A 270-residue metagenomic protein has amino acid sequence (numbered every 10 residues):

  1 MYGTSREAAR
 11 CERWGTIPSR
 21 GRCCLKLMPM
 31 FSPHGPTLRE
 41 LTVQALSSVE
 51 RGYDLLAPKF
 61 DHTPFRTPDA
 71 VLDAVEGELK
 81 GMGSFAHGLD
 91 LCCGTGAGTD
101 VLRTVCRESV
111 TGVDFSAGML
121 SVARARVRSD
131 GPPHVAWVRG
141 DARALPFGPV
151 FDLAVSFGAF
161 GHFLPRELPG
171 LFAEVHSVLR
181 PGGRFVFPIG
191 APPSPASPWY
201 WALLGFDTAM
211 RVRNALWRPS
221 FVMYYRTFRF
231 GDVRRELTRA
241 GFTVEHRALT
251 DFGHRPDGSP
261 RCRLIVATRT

Functional and structural regions predicted by a protein language model:
P29-G83, V101, P193: Conserved class I S-adenosyl-L-methionine
L89, T95-A144: Class I SAM-dependent methyltransferase SAM/SAH-binding core
V155: A conserved beta-strand element that flanks and buttresses the S-adenosyl-L-methionine
P169-P181: A short glycine-rich, Lys/Arg-flanked "PGG" loop and its adjoining helix->strand segment in the class I
V186-M210: Conserved class I S-adenosyl-L-methionine
Y224-G241: Short alpha-helix
F242-G253: Conserved S-adenosyl-L-methionine
R255-T270: Core SAM-dependent methyltransferase catalytic element
